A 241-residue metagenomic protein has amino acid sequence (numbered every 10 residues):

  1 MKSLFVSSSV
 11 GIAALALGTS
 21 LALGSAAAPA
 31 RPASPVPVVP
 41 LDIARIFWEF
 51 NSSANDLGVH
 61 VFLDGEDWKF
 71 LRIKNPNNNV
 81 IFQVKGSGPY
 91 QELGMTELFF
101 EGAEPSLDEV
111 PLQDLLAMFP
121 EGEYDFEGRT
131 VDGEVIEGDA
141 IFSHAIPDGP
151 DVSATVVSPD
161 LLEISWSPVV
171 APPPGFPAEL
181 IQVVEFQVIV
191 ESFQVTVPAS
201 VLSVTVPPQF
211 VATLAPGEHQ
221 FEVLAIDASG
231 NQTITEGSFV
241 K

Functional and structural regions predicted by a protein language model:
R31-Q113: Long, polar/Ser/Thr-enriched low-complexity segments that form simple helices or flexible linkers at protein ends
V61, D160-L180: Conserved aromatic anchor
N78-V110, L180-L214: Recognizes extended acidic, P/S/T-rich segments that occur within or adjacent to Ig-like beta-sandwich modules
D114-E121, F210-G217: Surface-exposed, short loops/turns at beta-strand junctions within beta-sandwich domains
I136, I226-K241: Extracellular fibronectin type III
I136-D148: Proline/serine/threonine-rich low-complexity linkers at boundaries of modular beta-sandwich domains
P147-T155: Proline-enriched interdomain boundary motifs that mark the N-terminal boundary and often initiate the first structured
V211-T233: Beta-strand-rich modules
